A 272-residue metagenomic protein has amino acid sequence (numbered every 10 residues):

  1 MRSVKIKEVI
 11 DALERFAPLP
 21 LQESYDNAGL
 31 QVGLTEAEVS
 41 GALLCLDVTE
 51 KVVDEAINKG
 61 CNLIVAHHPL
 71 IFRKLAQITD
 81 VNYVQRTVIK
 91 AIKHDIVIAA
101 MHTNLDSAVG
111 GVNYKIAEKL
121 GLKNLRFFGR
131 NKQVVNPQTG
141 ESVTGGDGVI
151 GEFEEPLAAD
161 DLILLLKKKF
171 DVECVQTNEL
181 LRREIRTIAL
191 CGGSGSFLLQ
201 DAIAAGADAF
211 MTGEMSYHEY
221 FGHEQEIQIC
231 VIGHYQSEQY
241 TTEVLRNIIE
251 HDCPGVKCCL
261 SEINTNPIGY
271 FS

Functional and structural regions predicted by a protein language model:
M1-S272: Hydrophobic structural segments
